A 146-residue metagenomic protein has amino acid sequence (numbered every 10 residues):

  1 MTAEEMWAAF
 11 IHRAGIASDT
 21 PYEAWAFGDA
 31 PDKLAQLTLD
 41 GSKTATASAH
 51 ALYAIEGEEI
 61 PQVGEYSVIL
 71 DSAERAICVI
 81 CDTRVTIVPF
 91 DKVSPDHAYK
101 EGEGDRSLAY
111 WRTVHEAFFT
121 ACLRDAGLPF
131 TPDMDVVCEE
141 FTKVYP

Functional and structural regions predicted by a protein language model:
M1-V79, V88-P146: Mixed-charge, low-complexity intrinsically disordered regions
